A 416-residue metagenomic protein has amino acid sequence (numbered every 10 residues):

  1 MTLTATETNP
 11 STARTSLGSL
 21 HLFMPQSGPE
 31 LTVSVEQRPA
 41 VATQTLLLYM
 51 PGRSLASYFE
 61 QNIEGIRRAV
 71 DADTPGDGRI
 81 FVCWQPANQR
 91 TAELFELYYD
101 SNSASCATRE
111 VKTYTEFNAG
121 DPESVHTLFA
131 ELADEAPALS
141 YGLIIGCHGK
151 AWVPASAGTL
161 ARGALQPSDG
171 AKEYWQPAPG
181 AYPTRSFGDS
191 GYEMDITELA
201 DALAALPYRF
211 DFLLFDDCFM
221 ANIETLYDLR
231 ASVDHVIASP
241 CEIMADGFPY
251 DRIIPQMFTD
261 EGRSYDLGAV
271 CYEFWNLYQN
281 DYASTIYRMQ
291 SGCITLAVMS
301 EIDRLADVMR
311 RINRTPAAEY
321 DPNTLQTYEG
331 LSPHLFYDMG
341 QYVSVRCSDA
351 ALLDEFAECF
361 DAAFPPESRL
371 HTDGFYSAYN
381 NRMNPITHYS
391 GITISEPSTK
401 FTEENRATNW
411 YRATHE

Functional and structural regions predicted by a protein language model:
M1-E7: A short, solvent-exposed beta-strand micro-motif common in secreted/extracellular proteins
L3, T15-L22: A short beta-strand micro-motif common to beta-rich folds, especially ectodomain repeats
T32-L139, W410-Y411: N-terminal extension/subdomain marker
T32-S34, G158, L165-E416: Terminal, contiguous helix-loop blocks that mediate binding/assembly
T45-Y49, R79-C83, Y141-I145, D211-F215 (+2 more regions): Structural recognition of the beta-strand scaffold that forms the well-ordered cores of secreted hydrolase catalytic
G52-L55, P86-R90, F117, C147-V153 (+3 more regions): Solvent-exposed loop/turn segments at secondary-structure junctions within structured extracellular/periplasmic domains
F59-Q61, E93-L94, V153-G158, T225-L226 (+1 more regions): Short, solvent-exposed loop/turn and secondary-structure capping segments
Q85-E110, I144-S190: Surface-exposed loop and adjacent secondary-structure segments within mature catalytic domains
